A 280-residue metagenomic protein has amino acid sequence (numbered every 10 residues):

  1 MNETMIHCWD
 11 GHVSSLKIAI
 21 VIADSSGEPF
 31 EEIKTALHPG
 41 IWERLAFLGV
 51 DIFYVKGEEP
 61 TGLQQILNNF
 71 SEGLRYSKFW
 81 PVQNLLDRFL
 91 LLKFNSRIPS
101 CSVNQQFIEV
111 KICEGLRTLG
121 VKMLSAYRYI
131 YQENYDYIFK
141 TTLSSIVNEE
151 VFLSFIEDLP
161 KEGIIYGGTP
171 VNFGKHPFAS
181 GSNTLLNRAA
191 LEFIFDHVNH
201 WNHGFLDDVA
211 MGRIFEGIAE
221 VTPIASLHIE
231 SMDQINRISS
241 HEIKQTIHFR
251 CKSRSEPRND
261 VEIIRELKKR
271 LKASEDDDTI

Functional and structural regions predicted by a protein language model:
M1-P29: N-proximal low-complexity "stem/linker" segments adjacent to membrane-targeting elements
L16-K17, F47-V50, Y135-D136, K161-I165 (+1 more regions): Loop/turn elements at helix/coil->beta-strand transitions in domains of secreted/extracellular proteins
I20-I22, I52, N69, N183-L185: Conserved, well-structured core segments
S26-G27, K56-T61, N172: Short beta-alpha junction loops
A36-G49: Short, acidic, metal-binding catalytic loop of nucleotide-sugar glycosyltransferases
V55-N134: Active-site-proximal specificity loops/subdomain of glycosyltransferases
L116, G120, Y137-T141, S145-I218 (+1 more regions): Conserved catalytic core of nucleotide-sugar-dependent glycosyltransferases
W201-I280: C-terminal catalytic/acceptor-binding lobe
